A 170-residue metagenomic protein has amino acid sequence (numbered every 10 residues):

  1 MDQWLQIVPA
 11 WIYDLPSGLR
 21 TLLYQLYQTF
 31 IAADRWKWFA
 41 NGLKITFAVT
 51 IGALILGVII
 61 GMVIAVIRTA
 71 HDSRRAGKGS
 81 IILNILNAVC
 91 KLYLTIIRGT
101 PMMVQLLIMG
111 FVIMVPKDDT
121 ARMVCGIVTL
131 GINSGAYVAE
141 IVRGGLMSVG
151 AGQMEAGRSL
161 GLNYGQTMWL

Functional and structural regions predicted by a protein language model:
M1-L170: Transmembrane alpha-helices and adjacent helix-loop boundaries
